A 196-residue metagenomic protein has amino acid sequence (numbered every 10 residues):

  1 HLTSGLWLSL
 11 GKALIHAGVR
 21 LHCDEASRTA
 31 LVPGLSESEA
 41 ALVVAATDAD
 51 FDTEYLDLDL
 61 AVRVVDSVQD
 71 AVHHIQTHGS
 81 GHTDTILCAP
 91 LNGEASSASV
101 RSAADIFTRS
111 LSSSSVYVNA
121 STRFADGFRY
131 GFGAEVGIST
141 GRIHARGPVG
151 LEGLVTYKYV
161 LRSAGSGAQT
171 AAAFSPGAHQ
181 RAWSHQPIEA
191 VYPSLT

Functional and structural regions predicted by a protein language model:
H1-L111, N119-S121, D126: NAD(P)-dependent aldehyde/semialdehyde dehydrogenase
A89-T196: C-terminal segments
